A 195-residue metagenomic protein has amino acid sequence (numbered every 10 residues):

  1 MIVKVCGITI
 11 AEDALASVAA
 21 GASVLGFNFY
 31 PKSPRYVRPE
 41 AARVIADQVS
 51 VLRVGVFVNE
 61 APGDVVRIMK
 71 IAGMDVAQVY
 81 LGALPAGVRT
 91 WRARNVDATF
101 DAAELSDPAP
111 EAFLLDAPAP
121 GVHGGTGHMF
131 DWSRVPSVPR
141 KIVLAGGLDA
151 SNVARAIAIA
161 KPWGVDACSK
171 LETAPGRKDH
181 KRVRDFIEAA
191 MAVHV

Functional and structural regions predicted by a protein language model:
M1-V195: Conserved N-terminal beta1-alpha1 strand-loop-helix module at the mouth
